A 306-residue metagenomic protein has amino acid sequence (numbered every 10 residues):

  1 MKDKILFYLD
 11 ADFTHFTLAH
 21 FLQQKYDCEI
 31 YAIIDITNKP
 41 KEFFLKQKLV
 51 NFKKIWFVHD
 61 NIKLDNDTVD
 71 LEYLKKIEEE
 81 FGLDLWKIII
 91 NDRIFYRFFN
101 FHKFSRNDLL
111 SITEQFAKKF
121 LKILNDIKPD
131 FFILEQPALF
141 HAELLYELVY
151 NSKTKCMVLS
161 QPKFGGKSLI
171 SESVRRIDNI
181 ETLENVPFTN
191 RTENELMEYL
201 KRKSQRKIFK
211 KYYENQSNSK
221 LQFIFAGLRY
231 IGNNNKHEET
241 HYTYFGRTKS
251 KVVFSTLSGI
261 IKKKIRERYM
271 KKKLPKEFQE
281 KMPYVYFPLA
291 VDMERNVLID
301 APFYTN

Functional and structural regions predicted by a protein language model:
M1-D12, I34-I36, S105, I133 (+1 more regions): Nucleotide-activated donor-dependent transferases that construct or modify glycoconjugates
K4, D130-F131, P283-Y284: Structural motif
F7-T17, L134-Q136, R295-P302: A short, glycine/small-residue-rich beta-strand->loop->alpha-helix junction that serves as a flexible
T14-T17, P40-K41, F140-E143: Short, well-ordered alpha-helical microsegments
F21, K25, Y31-F120, K163-K264: Conserved N-terminal ligand/cofactor-binding loop architecture of enzyme catalytic domains
K119-I180: Conserved nucleotide-sugar donor-interacting segment of glycosyltransferase catalytic cores, predominantly GT-B
E267-K281: Short amphipathic alpha-helices and their capping/turn segments at secondary-structure boundaries
Q279-N306: Active-site donor-nucleotide binding/catalytic segment of nucleotide-sugar enzymes
